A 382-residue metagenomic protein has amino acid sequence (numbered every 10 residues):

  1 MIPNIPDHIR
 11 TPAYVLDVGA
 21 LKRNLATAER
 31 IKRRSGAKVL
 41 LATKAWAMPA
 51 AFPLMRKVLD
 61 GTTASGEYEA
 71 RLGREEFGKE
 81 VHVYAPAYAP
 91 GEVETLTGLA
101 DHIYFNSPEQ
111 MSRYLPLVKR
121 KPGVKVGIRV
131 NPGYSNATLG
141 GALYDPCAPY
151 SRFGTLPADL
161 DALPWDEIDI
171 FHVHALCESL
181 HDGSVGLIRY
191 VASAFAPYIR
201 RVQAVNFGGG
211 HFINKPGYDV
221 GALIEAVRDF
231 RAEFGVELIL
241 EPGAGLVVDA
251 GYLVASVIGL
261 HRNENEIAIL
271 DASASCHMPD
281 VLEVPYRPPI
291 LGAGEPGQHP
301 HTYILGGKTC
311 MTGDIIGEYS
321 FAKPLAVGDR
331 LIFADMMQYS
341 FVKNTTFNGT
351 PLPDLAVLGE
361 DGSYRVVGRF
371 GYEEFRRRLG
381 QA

Functional and structural regions predicted by a protein language model:
I2-G78, A87-Y88, S273, F321-V327 (+2 more regions): N-terminal capping/small domains of soluble enzymes
G19, P108, N131-G133, H174 (+3 more regions): Anionic group-transfer/hydrolysis microenvironments
L21, K44, G73, I128 (+5 more regions): Conserved, mostly hydrophobic/aromatic
A37-A204, A226: Active-site-proximal beta-alpha core segment in soluble small-molecule metabolic enzymes
A42-T43, H174-L176, V205-N214, P242-G245: Glycine-rich beta-strand-to-loop/alpha-helix junction loops that act as flexible
L180-G186, N214-L223, D249-G259, E318-F321: Short glycine/threonine-rich loop-to-helix capping motif typified by GTGT followed within a few residues by an Asp-Pro
S193, Y198-V202, A222-E233, Y319-I332: Acidic/histidine-enriched ion/cofactor-binding microenvironments in catalytic or ligand-binding pockets
E237, P242-A382: Charged (often Lys/Glu-rich) extended helix/loop segments that serve as interaction or gating elements
